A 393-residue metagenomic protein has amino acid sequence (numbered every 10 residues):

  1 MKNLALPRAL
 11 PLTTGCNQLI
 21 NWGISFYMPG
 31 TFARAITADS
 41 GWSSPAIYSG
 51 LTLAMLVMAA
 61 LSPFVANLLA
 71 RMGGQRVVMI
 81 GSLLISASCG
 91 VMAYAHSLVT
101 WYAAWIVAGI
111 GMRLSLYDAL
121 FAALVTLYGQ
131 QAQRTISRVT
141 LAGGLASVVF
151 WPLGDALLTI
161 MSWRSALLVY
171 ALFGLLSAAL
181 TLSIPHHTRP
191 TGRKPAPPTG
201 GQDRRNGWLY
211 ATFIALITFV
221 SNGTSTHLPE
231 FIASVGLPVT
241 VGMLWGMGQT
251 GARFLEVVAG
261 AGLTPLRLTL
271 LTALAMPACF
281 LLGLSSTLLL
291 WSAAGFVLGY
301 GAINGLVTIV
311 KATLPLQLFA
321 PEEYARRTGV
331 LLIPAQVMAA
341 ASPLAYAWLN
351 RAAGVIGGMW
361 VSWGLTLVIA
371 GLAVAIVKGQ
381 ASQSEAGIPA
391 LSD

Functional and structural regions predicted by a protein language model:
A9-S44, L61-V65, W151, T224-P229: Extracytoplasmic
P29-R34, D203-V257: Extracytoplasmic gate region of multi-pass secondary transporters
A60-L98: Conserved MFS/SLC helix-loop-helix module at the cytosolic interface between two early adjacent transmembrane helices
L61-G74, A252-P265, N350-R351: Helix-to-loop junctions at the C-terminal end of transmembrane segments in multipass secondary transporters
W105-L141, A320: Cytoplasmic helix-loop-helix junction between adjacent transmembrane helices in 12-TM secondary transporters
S147, L318-A353: A late C-terminal transmembrane helix in Major Facilitator Superfamily
S165-S183, G358-A375: Symmetry-related core transmembrane helices of the 12-TM Major Facilitator Superfamily/SLC fold
G246-G248, L263-L314: C-terminal transmembrane helical hairpin of 12-TM major facilitator-type secondary transporters
